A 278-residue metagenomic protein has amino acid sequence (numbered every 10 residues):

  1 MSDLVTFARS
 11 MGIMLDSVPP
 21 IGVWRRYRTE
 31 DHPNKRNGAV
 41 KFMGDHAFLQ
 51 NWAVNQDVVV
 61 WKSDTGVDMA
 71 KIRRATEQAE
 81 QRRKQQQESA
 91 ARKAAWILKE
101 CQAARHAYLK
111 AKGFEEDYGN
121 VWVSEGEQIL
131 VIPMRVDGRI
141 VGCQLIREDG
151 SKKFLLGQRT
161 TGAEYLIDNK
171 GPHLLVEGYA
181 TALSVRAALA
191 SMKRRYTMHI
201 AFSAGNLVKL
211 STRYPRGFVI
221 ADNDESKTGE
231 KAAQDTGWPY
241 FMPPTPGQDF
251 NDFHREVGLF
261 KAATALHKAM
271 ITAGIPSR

Functional and structural regions predicted by a protein language model:
M1-D3, K170-G171, L183-R278: TOPRIM fold recognition
M1-Y108, D224-K227: Non-catalytic accessory segments of DNA primases and related replication-initiation nucleases
S10, A111-E115, A187, D235: Residues at alpha-helix termini
V18-Y27, G119-V131: Short linear loop/turn motifs
Q86-S89, E127-R213: Phosphate-handling DNA/RNA-contact segment within nucleic-acid enzymes
A107-E125: Short, basic/aromatic recognition patches
